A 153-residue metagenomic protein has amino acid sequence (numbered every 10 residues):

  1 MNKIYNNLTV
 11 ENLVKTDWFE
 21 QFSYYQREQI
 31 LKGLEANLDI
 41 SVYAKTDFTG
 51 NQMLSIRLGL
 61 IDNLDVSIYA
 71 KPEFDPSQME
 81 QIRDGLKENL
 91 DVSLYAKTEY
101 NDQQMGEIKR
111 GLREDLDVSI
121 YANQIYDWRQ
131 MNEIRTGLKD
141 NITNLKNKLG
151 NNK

Functional and structural regions predicted by a protein language model:
M1-K153: General marker for long, soluble alpha-helical cores
